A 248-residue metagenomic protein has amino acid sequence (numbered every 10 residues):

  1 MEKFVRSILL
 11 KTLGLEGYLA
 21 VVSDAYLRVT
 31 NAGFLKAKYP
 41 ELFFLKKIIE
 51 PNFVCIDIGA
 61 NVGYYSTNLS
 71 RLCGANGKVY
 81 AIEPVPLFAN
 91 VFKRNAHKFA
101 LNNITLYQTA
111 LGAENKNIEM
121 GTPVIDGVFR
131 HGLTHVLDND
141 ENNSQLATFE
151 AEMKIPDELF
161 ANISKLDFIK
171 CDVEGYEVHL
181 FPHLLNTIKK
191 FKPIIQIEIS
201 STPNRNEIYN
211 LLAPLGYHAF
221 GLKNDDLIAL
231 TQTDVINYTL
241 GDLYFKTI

Functional and structural regions predicted by a protein language model:
M1-I248: Phosphate/nucleotide-binding beta-alpha loop and adjacent structural elements of enzyme active sites
